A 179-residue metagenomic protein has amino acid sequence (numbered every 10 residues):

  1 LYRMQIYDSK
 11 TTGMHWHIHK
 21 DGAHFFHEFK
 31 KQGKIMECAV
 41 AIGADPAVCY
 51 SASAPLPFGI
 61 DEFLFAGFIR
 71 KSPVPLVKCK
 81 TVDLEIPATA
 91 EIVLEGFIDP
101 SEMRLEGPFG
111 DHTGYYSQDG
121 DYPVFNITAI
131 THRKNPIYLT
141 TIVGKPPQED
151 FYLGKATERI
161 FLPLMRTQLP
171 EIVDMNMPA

Functional and structural regions predicted by a protein language model:
L1-A41: Internal mixed beta-strand/loop scaffold within catalytic domains of large alpha/beta enzymes
M36, G43-A179: Charged, compositionally biased interaction regions
